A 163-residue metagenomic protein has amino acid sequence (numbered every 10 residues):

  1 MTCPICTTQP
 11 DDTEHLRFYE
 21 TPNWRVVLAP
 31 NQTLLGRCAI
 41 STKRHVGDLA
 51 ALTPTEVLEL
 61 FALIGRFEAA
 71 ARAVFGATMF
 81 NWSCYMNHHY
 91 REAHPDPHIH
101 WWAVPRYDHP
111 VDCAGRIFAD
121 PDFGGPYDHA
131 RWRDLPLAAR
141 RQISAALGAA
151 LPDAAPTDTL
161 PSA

Functional and structural regions predicted by a protein language model:
M1-A163: HIT superfamily nucleotide-processing domains
